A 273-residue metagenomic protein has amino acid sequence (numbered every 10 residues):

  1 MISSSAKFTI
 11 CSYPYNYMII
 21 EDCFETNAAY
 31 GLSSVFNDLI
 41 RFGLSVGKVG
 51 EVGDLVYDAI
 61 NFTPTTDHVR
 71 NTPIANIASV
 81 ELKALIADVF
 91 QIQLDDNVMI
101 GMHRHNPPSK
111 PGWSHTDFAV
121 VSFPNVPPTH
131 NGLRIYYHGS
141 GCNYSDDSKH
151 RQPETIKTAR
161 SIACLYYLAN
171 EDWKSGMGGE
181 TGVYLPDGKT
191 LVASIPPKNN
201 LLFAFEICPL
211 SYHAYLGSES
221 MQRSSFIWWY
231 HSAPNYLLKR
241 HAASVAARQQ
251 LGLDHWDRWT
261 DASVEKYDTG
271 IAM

Functional and structural regions predicted by a protein language model:
M1-A6: N- or domain-start disorder-to-order transition segments that initiate the globular core
K7-V89, P111: Non-heme Fe(II)/2-oxoglutarate
I19, L94-G101, A204-F205, A214: A structural signal for short, well-ordered beta-strand segments and their strand-loop junctions that often border
I40-R41, Q93-L94, N170-G176: Proline-centered turn/helix-capping motifs that create local helix->coil transitions or kinks
V56-H138, P153-I156: Signature of the catalytic double-stranded beta-helix
C142-D147, Q152-R160, L168-M273: Catalytic core of Fe(II)/2-oxoglutarate
